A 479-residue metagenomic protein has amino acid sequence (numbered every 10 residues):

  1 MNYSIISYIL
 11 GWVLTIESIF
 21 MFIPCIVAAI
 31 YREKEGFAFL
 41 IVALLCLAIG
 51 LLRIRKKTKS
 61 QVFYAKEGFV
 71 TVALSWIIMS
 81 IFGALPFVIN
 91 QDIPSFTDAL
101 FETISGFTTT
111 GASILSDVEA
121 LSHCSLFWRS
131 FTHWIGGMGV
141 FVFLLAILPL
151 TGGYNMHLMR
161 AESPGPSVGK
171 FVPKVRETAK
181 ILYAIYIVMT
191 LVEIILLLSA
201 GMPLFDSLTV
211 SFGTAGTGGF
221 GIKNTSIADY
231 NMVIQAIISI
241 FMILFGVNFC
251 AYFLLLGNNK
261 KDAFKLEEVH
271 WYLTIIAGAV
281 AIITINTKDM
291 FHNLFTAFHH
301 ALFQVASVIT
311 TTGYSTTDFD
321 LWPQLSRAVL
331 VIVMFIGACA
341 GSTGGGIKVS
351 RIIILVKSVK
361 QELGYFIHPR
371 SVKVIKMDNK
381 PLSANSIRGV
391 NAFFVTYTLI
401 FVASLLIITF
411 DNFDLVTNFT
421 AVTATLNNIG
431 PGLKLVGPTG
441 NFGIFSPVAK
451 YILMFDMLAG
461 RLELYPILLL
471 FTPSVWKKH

Functional and structural regions predicted by a protein language model:
M1-H479: Membrane-proximal intracellular helices of multi-pass ion channels
